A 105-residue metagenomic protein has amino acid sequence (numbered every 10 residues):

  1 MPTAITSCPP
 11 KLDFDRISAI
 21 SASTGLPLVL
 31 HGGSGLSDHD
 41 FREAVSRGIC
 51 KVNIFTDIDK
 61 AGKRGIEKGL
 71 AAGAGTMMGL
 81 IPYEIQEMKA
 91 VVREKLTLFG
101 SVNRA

Functional and structural regions predicted by a protein language model:
M1-I5, R47-G65: Glycine-rich phosphate-binding active-site loops on the catalytic face of alpha/beta enzymes
I5-P9, L30-G33, F55, E84: Glycine- and other small-residue-rich loops at beta-strand/loop junctions that grip anionic moieties
C8-D13, F41-V45: Short glycine/threonine-rich loop-to-helix capping motif typified by GTGT followed within a few residues by an Asp-Pro
P9-L30: Alpha-helix-loop-beta-strand connector modules within alpha/beta enzyme cores
D15-A19, E43, A90, E94: Alpha-helical scaffolding segments of alpha/beta enzyme cores, especially the outer helices of TIM-barrel or partial
A19-S23, E43, R47, G65 (+2 more regions): Alpha-helical structural signal in soluble globular domains
G33-I49: Catalytic cores of alpha/beta
I66-A105: Extended, intrinsically disordered, low-complexity segments
